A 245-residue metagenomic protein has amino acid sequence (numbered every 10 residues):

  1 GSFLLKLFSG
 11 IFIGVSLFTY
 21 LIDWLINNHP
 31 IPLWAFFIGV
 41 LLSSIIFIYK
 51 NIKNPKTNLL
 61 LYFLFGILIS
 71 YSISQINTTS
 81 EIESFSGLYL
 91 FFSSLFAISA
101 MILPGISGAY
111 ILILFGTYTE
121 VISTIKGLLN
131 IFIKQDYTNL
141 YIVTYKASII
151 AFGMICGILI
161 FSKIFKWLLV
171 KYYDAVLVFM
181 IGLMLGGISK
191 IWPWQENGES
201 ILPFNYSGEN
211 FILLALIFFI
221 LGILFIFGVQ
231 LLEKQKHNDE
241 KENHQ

Functional and structural regions predicted by a protein language model:
G1-L103, S107-Q245: Multi-pass membrane proteins that catalyze or facilitate reactions on polyprenyl-/lipid-phosphate substrates and their
